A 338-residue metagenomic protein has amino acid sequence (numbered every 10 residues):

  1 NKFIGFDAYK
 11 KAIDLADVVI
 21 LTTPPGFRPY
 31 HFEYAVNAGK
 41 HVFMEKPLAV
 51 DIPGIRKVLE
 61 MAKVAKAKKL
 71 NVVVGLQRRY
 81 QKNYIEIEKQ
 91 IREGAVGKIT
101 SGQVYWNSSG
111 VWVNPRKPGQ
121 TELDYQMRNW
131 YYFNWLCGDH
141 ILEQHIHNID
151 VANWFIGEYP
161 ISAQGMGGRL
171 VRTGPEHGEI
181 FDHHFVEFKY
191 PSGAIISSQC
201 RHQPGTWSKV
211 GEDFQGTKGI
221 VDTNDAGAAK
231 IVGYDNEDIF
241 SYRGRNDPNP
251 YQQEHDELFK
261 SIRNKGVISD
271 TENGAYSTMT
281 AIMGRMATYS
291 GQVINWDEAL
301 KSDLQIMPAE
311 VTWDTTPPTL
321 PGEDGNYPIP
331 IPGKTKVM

Functional and structural regions predicted by a protein language model:
N1-L21: A structured beta-alpha segment of the ubiquitous adenosine-cofactor-binding alpha/beta core
I20-L21, V42-E45, V72-G75, S197-Q199 (+1 more regions): Short catalytic-loop micro-motif centered on adjacent basic/acidic residues
T23-G26: N-terminal glycine-rich "phosphate-gripper" loop used for MgATP/nucleotide binding and carboxylate activation
P29-Y80, G94: Beta-strand-loop-alpha-helix segment that lines the small-molecule cofactor/substrate pocket of alpha/beta enzymes
Y30-Y34, G54-I55, Y84-I85, W112-K117 (+1 more regions): Short, solvent-exposed loop/turn and secondary-structure capping segments
K68-G178, F188, P204-D213, I220 (+2 more regions): Predominantly a Rossmann-like dinucleotide-binding segment in NAD(P)-dependent oxidoreductases
E143, H147-P160, Q164, V171 (+2 more regions): C-terminal helical cap and adjacent loop that interface with cofactors, partners, or active-site loops
P191-I195, K218: Glycine-centered tight beta-turn/hairpin loop motif at sheet-sheet or coil-to-beta transitions
